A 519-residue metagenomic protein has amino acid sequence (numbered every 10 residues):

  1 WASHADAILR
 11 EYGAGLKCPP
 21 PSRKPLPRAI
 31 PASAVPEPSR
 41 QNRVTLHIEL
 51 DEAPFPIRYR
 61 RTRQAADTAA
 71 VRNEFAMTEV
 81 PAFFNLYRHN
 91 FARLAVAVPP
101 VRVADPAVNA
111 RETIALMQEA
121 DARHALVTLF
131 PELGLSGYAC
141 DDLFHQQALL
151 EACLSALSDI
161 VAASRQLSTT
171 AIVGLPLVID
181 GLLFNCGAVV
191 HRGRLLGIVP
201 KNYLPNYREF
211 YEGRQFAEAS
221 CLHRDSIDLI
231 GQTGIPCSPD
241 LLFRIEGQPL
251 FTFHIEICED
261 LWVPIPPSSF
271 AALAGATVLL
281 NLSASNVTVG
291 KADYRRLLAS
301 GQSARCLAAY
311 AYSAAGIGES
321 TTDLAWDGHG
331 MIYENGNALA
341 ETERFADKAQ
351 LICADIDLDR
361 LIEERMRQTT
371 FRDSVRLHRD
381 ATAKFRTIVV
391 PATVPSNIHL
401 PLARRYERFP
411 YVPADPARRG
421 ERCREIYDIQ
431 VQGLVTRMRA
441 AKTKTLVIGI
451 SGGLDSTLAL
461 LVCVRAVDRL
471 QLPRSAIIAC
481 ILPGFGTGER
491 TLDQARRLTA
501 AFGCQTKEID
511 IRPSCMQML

Functional and structural regions predicted by a protein language model:
W1-K17: A charged, aromatic-enriched C-terminal amphipathic alpha-helix characteristic of glycosyltransferases across folds
C18-P19, S33, E37, V44 (+3 more regions): Short, low-complexity intrinsically disordered segments enriched in A/P/G/S/L with frequent Arg, especially at protein
R23-K24, Q41, E52, P56 (+2 more regions): Charged/polar low-complexity intrinsically disordered segments
N73-G449, L460-L461, R465-R474: Enzyme catalytic cores with a strong preference for nitrogen-chemistry domains
C353, V390-R408, L472, A476-L519: A conserved beta-strand->alpha-helix junction
I450-V464, R490-Q494: Short glycine/threonine-rich loop-to-helix capping motif typified by GTGT followed within a few residues by an Asp-Pro
